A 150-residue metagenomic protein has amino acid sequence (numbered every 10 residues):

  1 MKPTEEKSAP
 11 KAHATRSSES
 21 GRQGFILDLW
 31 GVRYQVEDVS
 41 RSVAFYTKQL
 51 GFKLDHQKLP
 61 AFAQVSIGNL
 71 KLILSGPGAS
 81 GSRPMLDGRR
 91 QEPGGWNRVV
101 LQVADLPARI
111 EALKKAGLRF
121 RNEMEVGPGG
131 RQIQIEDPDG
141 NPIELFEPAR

Functional and structural regions predicted by a protein language model:
K2-W30, K53-Q102, I110-E136, E147-R150: Vicinal oxygen chelate
Y34: Mature N-terminal segment immediately following signal peptide/propeptide cleavage in secreted/periplasmic
S42, Y46-T47, L113, G140: Conserved active-site tyrosine of GNAT-family acetyltransferases
P142-L145: Short glycine-/small-residue motifs
